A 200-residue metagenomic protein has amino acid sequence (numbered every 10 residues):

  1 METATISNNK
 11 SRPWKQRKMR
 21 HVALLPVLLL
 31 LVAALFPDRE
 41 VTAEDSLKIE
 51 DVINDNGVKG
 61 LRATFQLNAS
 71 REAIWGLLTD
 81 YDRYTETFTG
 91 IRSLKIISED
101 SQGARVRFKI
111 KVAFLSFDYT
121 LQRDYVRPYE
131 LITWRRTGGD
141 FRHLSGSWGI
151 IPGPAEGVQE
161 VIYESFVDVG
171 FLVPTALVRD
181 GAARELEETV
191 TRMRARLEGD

Functional and structural regions predicted by a protein language model:
M1-M19: N-terminal secretory signal peptides that target proteins for export/translocation
P13, R17-V22, E40, D124: Positively charged, low-complexity intrinsically disordered regions
L25-A34: Bacterial N-terminal signal peptides
L35-E99, E188, A195, G199: Hydrophobic ligand-binding cavity/cleft-lining segments
S46-I49, G60-L61, I91-L94, V106-R107 (+2 more regions): Short structured motifs
N54-G57, Q66, E86, K95-F141 (+2 more regions): Glycine-rich portal/gate segments that line the openings of hydrophobic small-molecule binding cavities
A69-R71, Y129, G153-A155: Short loop segments at secondary-structure junctions
R136-R184, E188: Beta-strand/loop substructures that line and gate deep hydrophobic ligand-binding cavities in soluble
